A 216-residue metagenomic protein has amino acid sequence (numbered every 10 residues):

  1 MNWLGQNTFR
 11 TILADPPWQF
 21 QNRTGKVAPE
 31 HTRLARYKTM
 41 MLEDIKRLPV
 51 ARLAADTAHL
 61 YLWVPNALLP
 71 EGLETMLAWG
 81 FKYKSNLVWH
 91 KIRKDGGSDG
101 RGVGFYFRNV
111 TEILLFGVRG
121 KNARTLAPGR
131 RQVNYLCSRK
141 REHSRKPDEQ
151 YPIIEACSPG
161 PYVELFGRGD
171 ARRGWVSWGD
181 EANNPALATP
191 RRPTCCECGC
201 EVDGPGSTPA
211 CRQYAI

Functional and structural regions predicted by a protein language model:
M1-C195: Class I S-adenosyl-L-methionine-dependent methyltransferase catalytic core
C195-G204: Short Cys/His-rich zinc-binding micro-motifs
G204-I216: Cysteine-rich micro-motifs
